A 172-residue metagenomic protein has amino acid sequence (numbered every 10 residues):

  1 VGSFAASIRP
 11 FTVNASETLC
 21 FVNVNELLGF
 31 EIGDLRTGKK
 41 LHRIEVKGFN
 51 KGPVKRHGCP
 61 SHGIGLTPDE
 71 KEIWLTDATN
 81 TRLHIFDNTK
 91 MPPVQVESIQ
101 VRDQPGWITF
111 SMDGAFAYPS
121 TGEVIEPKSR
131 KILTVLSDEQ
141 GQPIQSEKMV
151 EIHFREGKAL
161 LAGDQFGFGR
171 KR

Functional and structural regions predicted by a protein language model:
V1-R172: Predominantly soluble domains enriched in secretory-pathway, periplasmic, or organellar proteins
